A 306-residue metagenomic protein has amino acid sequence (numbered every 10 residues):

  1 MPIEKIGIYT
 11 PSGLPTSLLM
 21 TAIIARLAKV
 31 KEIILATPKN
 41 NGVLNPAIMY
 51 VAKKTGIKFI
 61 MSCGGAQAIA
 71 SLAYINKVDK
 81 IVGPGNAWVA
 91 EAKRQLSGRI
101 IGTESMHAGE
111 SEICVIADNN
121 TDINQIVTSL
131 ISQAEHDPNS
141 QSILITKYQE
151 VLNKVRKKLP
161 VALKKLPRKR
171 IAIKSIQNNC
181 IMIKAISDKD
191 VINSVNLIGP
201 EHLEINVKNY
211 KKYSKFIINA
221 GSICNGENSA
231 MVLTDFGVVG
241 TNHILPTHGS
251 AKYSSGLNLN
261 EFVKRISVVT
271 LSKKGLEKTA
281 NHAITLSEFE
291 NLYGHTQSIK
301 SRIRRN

Functional and structural regions predicted by a protein language model:
M1-Y50: Conserved small-residue-rich beta-alpha loop and adjacent elements that most often cradle the phosphate/pyrophosphate
K31-N40, S142-Q149, G226: Short internal beta-strands
N40-L44, C63-A70, Y210: Short acidic loop-to-helix transition motifs that present clustered carboxylates
G56-Q141: Conserved NAD(P)+-binding/catalytic subdomain of aldehyde/semialdehyde dehydrogenases
F59-G64, I181-S187: Short acidic-hydrophobic, aromatic-tinged amphipathic segments that line or gate anion-handling sites
M106-N178, M182: A conserved active-site cap/scaffold subdomain adjacent to cofactor or substrate pockets
N196-N306: C-terminal core of ALDH-fold dehydrogenases
